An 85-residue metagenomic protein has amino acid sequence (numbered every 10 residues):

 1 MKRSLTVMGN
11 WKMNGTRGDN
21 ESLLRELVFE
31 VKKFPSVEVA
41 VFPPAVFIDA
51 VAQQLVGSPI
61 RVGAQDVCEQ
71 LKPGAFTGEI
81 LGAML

Functional and structural regions predicted by a protein language model:
M1-I80: Conserved N-terminal beta1-alpha1 strand-loop-helix module at the mouth
A83-M84: Well-formed, non-transmembrane alpha-helical positions, independent of function
